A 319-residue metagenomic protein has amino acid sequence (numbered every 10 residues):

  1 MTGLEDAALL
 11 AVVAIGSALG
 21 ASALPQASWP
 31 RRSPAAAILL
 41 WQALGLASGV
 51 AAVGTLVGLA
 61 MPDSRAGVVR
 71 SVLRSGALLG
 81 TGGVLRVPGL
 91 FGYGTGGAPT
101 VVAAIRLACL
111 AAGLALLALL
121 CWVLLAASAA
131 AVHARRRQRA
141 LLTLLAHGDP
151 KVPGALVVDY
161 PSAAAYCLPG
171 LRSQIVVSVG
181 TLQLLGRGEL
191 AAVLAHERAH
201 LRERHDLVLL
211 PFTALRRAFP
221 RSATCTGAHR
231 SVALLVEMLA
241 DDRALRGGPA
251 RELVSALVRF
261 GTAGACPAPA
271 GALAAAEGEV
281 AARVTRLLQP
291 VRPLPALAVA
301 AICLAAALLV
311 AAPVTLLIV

Functional and structural regions predicted by a protein language model:
M1-G16: Hydrophobic transmembrane alpha-helical segments in integral membrane proteins
T2-E5, V310-V319: Juxtamembrane boundary at the C-terminal end of a transmembrane helix
A14, L44-A47, C109-A115, A305: Hydrophobic alpha-helical transmembrane segments of polytopic
G20, P25-A37, I105, C109-A112 (+2 more regions): Polar-ligand-bearing catalytic/cofactor-coordination segments of membrane-embedded or membrane-tethered inner-membrane
S33-A47: Loop-to-helix transition at the N-terminal end of transmembrane alpha-helices
V50-P62, T81-R136: Transmembrane alpha-helices and immediately adjacent membrane-cytoplasm interface residues in multi-pass integral
M61-T81, V258-E277: Juxtamembrane non-transmembrane "cap" segments at the membrane-aqueous interface of multi-pass membrane proteins
A296-T315: Bilayer-spanning, highly hydrophobic alpha-helical transmembrane segments
